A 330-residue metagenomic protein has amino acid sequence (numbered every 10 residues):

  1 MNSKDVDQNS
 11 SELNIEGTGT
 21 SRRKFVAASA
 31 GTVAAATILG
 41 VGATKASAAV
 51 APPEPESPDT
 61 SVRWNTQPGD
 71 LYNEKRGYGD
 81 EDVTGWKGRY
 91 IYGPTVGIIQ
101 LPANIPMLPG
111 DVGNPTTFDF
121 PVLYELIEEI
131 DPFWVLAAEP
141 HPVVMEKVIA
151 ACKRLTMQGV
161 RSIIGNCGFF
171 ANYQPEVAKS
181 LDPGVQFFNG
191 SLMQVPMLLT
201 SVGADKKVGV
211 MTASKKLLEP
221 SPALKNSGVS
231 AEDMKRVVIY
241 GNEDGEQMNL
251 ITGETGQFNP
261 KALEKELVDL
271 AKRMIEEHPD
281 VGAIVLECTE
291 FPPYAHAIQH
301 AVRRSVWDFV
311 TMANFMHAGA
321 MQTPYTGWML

Functional and structural regions predicted by a protein language model:
M1-S21, A34-A36, S47: N-terminal secretory signal peptides
I15-G19, G40-W64: C-terminal segment of N-terminal export signals and the immediately downstream linker at the start of the mature
E54-V143, S214-L217, S221-F258: N-terminal glycine-rich anion-binding loop in soluble enzyme alpha/beta folds
A103-N104, S162-Q174, F187, S191-Q194 (+3 more regions): Gly/Ser/Thr-rich loops at beta-strand to alpha-helix junctions that form or flank small-molecule/cofactor-binding
A138-A151, L263-D269: Glycine-rich, highly charged phosphate/nucleotide-binding loops
A178-S201, H300-H317: Short, acidic/small-residue loops that bind anionic groups at enzyme active sites
A262-D280, P293: A short, acidic, amphipathic alpha-helical segment used as a generic capping/interface helix at domain edges
F291, F309-L330: C-terminal functional extensions of proteins
